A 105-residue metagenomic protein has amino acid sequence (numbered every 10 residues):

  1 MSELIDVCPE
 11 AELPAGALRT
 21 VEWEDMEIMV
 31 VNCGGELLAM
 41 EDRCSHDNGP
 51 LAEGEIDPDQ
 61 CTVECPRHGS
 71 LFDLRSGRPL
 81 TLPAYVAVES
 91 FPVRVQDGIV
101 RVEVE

Functional and structural regions predicted by a protein language model:
S2-E10: Short amphipathic
L13-G16: Solvent-exposed, conformationally flexible loop/turn segments
L18-E105: Rieske [2Fe-2S] iron-sulfur-binding domain
